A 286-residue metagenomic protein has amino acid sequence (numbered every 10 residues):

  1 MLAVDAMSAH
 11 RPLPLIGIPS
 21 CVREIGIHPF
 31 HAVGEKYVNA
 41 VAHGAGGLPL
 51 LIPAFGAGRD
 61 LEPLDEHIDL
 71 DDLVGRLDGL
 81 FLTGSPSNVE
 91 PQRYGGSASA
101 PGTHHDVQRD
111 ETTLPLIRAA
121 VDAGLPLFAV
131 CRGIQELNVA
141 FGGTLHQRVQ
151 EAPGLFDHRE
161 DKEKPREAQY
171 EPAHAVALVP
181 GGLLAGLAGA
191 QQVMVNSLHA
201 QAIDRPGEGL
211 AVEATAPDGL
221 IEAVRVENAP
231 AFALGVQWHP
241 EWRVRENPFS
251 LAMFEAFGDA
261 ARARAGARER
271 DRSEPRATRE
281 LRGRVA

Functional and structural regions predicted by a protein language model:
M1-F128, N138-H146, Q150-A188, M194 (+5 more regions): N-terminal beta1-alpha1 cap of cysteine-dependent amidohydrolase-like domains
C131: Conserved G/P- and acidic residue-centered "switch" motifs that form tight phosphate/ATP-binding loops in soluble
I134: The feature captures the ABC ATPase H-loop/switch
L234-W238: Active-site-proximal beta-strand elements of phosphoester/diester hydrolases
